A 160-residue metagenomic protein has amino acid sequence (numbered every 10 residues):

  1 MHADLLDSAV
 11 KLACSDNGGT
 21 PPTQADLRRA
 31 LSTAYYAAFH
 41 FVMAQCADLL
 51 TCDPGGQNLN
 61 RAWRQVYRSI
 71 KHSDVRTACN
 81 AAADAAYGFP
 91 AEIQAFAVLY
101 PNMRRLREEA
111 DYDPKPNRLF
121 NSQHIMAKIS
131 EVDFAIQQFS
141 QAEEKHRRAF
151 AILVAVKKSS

Functional and structural regions predicted by a protein language model:
M1-S160: Terminal alpha-helical segments
